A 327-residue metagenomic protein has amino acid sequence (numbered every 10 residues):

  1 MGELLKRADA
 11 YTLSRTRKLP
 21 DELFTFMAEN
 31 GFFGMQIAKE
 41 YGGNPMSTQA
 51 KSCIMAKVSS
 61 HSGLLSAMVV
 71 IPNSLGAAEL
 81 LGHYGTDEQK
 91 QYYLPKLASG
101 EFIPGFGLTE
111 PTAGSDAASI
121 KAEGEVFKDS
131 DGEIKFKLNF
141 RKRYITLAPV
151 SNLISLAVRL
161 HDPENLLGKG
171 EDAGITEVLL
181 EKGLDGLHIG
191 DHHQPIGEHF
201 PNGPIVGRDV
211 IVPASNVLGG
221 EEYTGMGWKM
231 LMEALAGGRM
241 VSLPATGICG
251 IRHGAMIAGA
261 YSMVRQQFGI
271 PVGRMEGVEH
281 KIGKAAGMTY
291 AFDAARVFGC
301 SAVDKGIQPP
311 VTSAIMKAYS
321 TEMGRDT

Functional and structural regions predicted by a protein language model:
M1-P72, G85-I103, S115, S130-F136 (+1 more regions): Amphipathic, small/basic residue-rich leader segments at the start of a protein or domain
S62-E79, A98-A113, R141-I154, G203: FAD-binding core of FAD-dependent oxidoreductases, characterized by glycine-rich FAD pyrophosphate-binding loops
Y92-K96, L108-F127, R143-Y144, N165: Beta-sandwich/jelly-roll carbohydrate-recognition scaffolds of carbohydrate-active enzymes
E133-L187: A short core secondary-structure module
D185-I211: Flexible, small-/acidic-enriched active-site or ligand-binding loops
V206-R239, M256-G273, V297: A glycine-rich, basic-preceded beta-loop-alpha segment at the flavin cofactor/substrate interface of flavin-utilizing
R239-G306: Extended amphipathic alpha-helical segments enriched in small hydrophobics
I307-T327: Charged, glycine-rich active-site and insertion segments that engage polyanionic ligands
